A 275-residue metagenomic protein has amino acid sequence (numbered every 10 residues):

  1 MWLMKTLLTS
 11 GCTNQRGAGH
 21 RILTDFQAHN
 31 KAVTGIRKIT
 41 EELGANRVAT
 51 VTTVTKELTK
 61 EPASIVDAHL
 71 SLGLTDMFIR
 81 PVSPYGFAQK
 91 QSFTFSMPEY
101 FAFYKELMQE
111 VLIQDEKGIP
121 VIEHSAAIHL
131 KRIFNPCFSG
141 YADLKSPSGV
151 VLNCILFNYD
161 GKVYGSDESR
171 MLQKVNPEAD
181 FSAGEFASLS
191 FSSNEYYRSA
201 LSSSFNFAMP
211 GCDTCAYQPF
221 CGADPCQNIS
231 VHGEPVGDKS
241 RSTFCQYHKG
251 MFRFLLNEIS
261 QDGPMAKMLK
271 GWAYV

Functional and structural regions predicted by a protein language model:
M1-V82, S92: Radical SAM/AdoMet-radical enzyme domain recognition
K31-T34, K60, S64, E99-A102 (+5 more regions): Generic recognition of stable, solvent-exposed alpha-helical segments in well-folded globular domains
I65-V66, S71-L144: Long, K/E/R/D-enriched contiguous segments that form extended
E99-N135, E168-A216: C-terminal accessory region of radical SAM enzymes
S148-V151: Short, small/polar residue-rich loop motifs at catalytic or cofactor-binding pockets
D160-K162, M171-K174, F181, F205-V275: Radical SAM enzyme core and accessory elements
